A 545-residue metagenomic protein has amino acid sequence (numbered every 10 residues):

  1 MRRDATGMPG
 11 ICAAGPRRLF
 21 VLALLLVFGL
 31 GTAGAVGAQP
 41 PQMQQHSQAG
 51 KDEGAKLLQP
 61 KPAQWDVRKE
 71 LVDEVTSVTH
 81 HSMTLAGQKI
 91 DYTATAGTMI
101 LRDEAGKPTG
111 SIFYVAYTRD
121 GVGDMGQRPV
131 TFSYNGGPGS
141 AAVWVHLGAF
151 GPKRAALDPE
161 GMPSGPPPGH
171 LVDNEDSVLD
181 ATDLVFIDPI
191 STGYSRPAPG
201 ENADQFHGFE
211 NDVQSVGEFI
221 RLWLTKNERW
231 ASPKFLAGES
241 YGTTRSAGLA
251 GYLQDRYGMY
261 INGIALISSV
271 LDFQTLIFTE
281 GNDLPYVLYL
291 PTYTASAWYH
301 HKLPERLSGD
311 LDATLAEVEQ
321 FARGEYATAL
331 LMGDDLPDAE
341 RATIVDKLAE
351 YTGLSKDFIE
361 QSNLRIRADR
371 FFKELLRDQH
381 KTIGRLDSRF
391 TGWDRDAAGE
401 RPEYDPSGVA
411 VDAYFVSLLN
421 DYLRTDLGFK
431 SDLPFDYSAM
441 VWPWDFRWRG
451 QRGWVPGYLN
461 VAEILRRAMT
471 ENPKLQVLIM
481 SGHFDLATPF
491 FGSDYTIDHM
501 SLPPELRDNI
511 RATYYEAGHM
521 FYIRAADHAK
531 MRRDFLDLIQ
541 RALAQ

Functional and structural regions predicted by a protein language model:
R18-T32: Bacterial N-terminal signal peptides
Q45-W65, G106-Q205, D498: N-terminal cap/lid subdomain of alpha/beta-hydrolase-fold enzymes
P152-A156, A250, Q254-G353: A catalytic-pocket lid/entrance helix-loop region that shapes and gates access to the active site across common
V178-T182, P189, F206-T225: Alpha/beta-hydrolase active-site loop
E228-Y241: Alpha/beta-hydrolase fold nucleophile elbow
A329-A487: Alpha/beta-hydrolase fold catalytic core
L475, P489-H499: Short alpha-helix in the alpha/beta-hydrolase fold that links the catalytic acid
E516-H528: Catalytic histidine-centered segment of alpha/beta-hydrolase-like enzymes
